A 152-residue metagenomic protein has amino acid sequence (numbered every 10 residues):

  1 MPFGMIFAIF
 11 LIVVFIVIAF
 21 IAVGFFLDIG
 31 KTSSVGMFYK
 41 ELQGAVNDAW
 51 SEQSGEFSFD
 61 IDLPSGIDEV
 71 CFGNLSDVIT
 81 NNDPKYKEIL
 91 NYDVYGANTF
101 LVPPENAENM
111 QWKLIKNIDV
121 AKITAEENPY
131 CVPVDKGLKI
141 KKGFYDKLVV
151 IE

Functional and structural regions predicted by a protein language model:
G4-E152: Long, compositionally biased, intrinsically disordered regions
